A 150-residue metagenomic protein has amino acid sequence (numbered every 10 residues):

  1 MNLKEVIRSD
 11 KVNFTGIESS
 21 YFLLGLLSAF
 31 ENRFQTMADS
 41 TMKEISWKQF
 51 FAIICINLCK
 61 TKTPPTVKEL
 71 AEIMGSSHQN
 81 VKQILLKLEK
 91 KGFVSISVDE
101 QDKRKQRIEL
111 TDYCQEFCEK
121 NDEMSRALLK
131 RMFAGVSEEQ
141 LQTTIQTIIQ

Functional and structural regions predicted by a protein language model:
M1-E44, K91-F93: N-terminal leader segment of winged-helix/HTH proteins
E5-R8, L86-T143: Charged, amphipathic alpha-helical coiled-coil/dimerization segments
E18, S40, W47, P65 (+4 more regions): Residues at secondary-structure transition points
S20-M42, F117-V136, L141-I149: Hydrophobic alpha-helical core bundles mediating ligand binding, dimerization, or RNAP-core interactions
F22, F51-C55, E116: Pre-recognition alpha-helix immediately N-terminal to the DNA-recognition helix within helix-turn-helix or winged-helix
Q35-S77: N-terminal helix-turn-helix DNA-binding core of bacterial DNA-binding proteins
V67, L85-L86: Short, hydrophobic-biased segments on the C-terminal half of alpha helices that form "recognition helices"
